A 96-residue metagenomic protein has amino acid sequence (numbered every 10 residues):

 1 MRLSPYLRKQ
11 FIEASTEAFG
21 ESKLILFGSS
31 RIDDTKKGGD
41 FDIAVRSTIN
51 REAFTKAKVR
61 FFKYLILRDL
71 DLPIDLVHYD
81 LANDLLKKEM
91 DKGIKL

Functional and structural regions predicted by a protein language model:
M1-K23, R31-K37, S47-L96: Catalytic core of pol beta-like nucleotidyltransferases
D42-A44: Short, well-ordered beta-strand segments
